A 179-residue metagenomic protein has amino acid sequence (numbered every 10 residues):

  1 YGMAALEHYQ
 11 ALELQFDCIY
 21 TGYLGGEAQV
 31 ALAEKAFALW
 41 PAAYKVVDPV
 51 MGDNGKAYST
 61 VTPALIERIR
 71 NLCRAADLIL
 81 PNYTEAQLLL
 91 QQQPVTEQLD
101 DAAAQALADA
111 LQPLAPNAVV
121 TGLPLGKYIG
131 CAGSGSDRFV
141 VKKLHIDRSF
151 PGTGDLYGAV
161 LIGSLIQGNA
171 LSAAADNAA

Functional and structural regions predicted by a protein language model:
Y1-S59: Conserved N-terminal subdomain of the carbohydrate kinase-like
A4, N71, A173-N177: A non-catalytic, amphipathic alpha-helix used as a structural packing/dimerization or gating element in enzyme scaffolds
C18, V46-N54, L80-L89, V141: Short beta-strands and strand-loop turn motifs
G25, M51-D53, E85, G122-G126 (+2 more regions): Glycine-rich beta-alpha junction loops
T60-F139, S172: Conserved phosphate/ATP/ADP-binding segment of small-molecule kinases
L88, D147-L171, A175: Short, small-residue alpha-helix embedded
A106-A110, R138-Y157: Gly/Ser/Thr-rich active-site loops/lids in small-molecule metabolic enzymes that frequently grip phosphoryl groups
